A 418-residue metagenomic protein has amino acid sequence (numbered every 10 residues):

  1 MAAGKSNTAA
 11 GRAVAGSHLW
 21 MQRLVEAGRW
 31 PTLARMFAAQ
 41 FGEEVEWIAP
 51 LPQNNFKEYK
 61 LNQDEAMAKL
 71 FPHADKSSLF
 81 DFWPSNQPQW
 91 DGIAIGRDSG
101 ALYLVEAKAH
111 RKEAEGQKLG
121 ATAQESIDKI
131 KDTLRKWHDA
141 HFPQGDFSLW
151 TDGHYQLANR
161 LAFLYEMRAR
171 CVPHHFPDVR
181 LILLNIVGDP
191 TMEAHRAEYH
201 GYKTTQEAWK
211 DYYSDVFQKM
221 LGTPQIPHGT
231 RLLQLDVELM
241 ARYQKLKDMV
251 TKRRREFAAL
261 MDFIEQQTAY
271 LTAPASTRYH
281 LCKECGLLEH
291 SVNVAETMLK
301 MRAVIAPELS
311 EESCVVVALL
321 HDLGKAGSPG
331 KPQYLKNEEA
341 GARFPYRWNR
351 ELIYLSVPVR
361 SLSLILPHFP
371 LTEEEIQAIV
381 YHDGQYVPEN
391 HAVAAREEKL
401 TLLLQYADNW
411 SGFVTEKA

Functional and structural regions predicted by a protein language model:
M1-P88, G96-D98, A109-H141, G145 (+3 more regions): Intrinsically disordered, low-complexity Ser/Thr/Pro/Gly-rich regulatory segments
D91-I93, S99-L104: Internal, hydrophobic cores of structured domains that mediate oligomerization or house catalytic pockets within large
A101-Y103, R180, S313: Structural motif
L104-I127, E256-L260, L320-Q333: Short, solvent-exposed beta-strand-terminating loops
F142-H154, R278-C285, V304-I305, W348: Surface-exposed cleft-lining segments at the edges of enzyme active sites
D236-A273: Non-catalytic interface/linker regions that flank or bridge core catalytic/transmembrane domains
A275-L281, M301-K417: Divalent metal-dependent catalytic cores for phosphoryl transfer on phosphate-bearing substrates
